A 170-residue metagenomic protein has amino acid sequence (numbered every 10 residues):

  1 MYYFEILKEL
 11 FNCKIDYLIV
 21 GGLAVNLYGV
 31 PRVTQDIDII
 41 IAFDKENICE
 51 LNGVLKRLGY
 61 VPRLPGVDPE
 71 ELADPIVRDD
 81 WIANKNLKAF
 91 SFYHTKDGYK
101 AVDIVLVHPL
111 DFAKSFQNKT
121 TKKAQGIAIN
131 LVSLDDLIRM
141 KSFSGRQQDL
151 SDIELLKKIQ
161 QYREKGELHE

Functional and structural regions predicted by a protein language model:
M1-E170: Compositionally biased terminal segments of proteins
